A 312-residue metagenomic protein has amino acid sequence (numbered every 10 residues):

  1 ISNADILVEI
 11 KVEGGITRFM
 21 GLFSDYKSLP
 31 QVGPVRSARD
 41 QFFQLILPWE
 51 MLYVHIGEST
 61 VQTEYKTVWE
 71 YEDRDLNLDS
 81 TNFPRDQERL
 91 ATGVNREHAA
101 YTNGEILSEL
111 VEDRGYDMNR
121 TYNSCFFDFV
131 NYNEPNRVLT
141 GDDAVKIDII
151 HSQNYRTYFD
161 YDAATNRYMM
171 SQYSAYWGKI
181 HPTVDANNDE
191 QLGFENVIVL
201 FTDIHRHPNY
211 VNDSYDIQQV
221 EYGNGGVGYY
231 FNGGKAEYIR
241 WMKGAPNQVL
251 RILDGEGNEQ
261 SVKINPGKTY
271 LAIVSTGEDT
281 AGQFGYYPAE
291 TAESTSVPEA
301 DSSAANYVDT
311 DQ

Functional and structural regions predicted by a protein language model:
I1-I6, E13-D311: A surface/extracellular/periplasmic glyco- and lipid-processing/surface-interacting theme
